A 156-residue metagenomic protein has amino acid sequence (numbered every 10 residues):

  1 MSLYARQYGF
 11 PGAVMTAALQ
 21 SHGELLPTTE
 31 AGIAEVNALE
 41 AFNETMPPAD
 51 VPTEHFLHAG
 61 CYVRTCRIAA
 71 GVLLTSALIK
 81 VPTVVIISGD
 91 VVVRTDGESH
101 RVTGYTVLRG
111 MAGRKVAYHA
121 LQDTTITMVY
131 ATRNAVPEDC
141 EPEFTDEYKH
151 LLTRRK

Functional and structural regions predicted by a protein language model:
M1-T65, D96, R154-K156: A short, N-terminal "cap"/entry segment at the start of jelly-roll beta-barrel domains of the cupin/DSBH fold
E54, T65, T75, T83 (+1 more regions): Short, surface-exposed charged micro-motifs
A59-I79: Conserved short histidine dyad/triad with adjacent acidic residue
V63-R67, V84, S99, V107-R109: Conserved hydrophobic/aromatic beta-strand scaffold that supports enzyme active sites
A69-G71, Y105, M111-G113, L121-D123: Tight coil/turn sites that cap or link beta-strands
I79-D96: Glycine- and acidic-residue-biased ligand/ion/polar-headgroup-sensing regions
V92-K115: Short acidic-glycine-tyrosine-enriched beta hairpin
L121-K156: Double-stranded beta-helix
